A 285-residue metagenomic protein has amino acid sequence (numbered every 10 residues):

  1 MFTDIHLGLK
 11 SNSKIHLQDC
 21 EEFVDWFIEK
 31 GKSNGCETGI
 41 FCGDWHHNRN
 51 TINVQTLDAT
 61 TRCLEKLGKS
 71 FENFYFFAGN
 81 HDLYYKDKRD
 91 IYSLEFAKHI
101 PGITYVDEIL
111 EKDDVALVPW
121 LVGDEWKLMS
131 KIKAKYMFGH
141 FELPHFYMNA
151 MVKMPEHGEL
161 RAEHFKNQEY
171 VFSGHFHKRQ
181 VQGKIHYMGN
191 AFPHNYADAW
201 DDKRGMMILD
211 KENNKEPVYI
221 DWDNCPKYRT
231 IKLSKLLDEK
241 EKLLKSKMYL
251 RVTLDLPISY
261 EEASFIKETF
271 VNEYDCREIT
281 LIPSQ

Functional and structural regions predicted by a protein language model:
M1-C20, Y136, E142: Mobile, glycine- and charge-enriched loop segments and immediately flanking short secondary-structure elements within
F2-T3, T38-D44, N73-N80, T104-E108 (+4 more regions): Active-site neighborhood of phospho(di)ester-bond hydrolases with catalytic His/Asp-centered motifs
H6-K10, H47-N50, F77-K88, V122-E125 (+3 more regions): Active-site environment of divalent metal-dependent phosphoester hydrolases
L9-L110, H164-Q168: Core catalytic region of metal-dependent phosphoesterases/phosphodiesterases, especially metallo-beta-lactamase-like
S33-N34, D210-Q285: Accessory, non-catalytic peripheral segments of nucleic-acid enzymes
C36, F71, D113, I132-A134 (+4 more regions): Short, well-ordered alpha-helix to beta-strand connector turns
T60, A78-E163, M188-A191, E212-N213: Conserved catalytic scaffold of divalent metal-dependent phosphoesterases
A150-E216: Conserved beta-sheet core of the metallophosphoesterase superfamily
